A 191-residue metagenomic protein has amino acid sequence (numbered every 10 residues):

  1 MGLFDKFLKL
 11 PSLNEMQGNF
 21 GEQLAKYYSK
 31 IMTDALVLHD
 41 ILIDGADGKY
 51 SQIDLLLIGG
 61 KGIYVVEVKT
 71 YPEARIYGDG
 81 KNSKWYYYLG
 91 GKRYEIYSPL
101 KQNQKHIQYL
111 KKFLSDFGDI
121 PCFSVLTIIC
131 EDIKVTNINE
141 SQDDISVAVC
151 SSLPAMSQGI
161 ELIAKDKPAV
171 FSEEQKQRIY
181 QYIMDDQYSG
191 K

Functional and structural regions predicted by a protein language model:
M1-Q52, I58-I63, K69-P72, Y77 (+2 more regions): Surface-exposed interaction regions that form or flank ligand-binding interfaces
K81: A basic- and aromatic-enriched beta-loop-alpha substructure that forms the phosphate/nucleotide- and DNA/RNA-contacting
K84: Glycine-rich, pocket-lining loop/helix-strand segments that form or immediately flank
